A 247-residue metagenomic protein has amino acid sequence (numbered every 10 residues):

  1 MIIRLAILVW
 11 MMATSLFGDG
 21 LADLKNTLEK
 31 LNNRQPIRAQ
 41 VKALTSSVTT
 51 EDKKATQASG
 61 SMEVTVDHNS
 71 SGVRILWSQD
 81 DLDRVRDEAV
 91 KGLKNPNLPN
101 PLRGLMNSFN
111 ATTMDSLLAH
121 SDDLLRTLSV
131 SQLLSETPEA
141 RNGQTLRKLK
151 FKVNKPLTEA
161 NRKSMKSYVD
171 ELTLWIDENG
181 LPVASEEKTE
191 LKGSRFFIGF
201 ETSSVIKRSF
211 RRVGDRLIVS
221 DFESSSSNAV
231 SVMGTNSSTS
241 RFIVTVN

Functional and structural regions predicted by a protein language model:
M1, G18-D19: Absolute protein N-terminus
M1-W10: Sec-dependent signal peptide recognition, specifically the positively charged N-region followed immediately by
W10-G18: Hydrophobic h-region of N-terminal signal peptides that target proteins for export in Gram-negative bacteria
D19-V169, L191-R195, S238-N247: Structured extracytoplasmic
R147-N247: Gly/Pro-enriched, hydrophobic low-complexity segments that function as extracytoplasmic propeptides/linkers
